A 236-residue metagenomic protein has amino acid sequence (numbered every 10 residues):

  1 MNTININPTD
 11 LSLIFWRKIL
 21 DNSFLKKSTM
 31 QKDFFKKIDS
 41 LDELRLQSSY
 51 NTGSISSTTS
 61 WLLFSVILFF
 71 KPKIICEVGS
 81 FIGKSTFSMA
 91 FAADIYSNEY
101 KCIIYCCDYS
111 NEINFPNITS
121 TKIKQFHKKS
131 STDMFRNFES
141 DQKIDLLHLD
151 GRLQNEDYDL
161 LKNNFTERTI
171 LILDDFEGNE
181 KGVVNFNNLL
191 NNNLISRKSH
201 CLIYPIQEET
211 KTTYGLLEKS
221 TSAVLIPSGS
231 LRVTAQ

Functional and structural regions predicted by a protein language model:
M1-H148, R152-I172, F176-Q236: A short alpha-helical cap/connector motif
